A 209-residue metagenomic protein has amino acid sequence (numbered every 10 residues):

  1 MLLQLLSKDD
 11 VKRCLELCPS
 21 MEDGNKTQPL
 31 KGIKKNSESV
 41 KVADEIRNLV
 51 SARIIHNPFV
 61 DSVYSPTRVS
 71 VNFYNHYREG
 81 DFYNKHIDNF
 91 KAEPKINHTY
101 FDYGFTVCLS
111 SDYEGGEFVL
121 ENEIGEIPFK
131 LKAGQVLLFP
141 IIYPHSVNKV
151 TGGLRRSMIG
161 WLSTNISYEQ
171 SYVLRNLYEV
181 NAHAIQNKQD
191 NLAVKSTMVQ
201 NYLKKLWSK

Functional and structural regions predicted by a protein language model:
M1-F73, F82, V173-K209: Non-heme Fe(II)/2-oxoglutarate
F59-R175: Catalytic core of non-heme Fe(II) oxygenases with the double-stranded beta-helix
